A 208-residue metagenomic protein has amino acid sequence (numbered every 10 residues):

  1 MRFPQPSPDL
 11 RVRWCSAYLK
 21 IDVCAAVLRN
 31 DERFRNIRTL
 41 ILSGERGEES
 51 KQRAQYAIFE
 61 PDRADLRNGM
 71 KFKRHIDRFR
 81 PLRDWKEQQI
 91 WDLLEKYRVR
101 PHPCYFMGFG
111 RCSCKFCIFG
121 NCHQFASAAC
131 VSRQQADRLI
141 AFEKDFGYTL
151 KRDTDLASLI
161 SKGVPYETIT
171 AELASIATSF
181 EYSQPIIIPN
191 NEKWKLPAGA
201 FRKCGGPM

Functional and structural regions predicted by a protein language model:
M1-M208: Nucleotide-activated chemistry modules centered on ATP-dependent adenylation/adenylyltransferase
